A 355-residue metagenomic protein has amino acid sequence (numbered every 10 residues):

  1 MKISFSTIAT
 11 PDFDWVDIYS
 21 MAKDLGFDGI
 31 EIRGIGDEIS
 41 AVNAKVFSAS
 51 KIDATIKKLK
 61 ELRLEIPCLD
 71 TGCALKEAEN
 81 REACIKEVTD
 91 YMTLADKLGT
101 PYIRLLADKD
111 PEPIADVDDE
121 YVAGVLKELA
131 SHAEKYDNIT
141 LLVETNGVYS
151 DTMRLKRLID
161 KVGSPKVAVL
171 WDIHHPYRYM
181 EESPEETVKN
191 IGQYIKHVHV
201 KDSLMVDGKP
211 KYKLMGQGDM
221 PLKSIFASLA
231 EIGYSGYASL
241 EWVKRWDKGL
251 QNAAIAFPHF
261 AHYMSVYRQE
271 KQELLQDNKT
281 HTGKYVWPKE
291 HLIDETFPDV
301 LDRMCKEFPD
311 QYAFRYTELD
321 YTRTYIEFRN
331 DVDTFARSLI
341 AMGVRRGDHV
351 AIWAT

Functional and structural regions predicted by a protein language model:
M1-T7, D12-G29, K60, D96-G99 (+1 more regions): Histidine-acidic metal/acid-base catalytic patches
V16-D17, D53-A54, K58-C68, L75-V169 (+1 more regions): Active-site acidic/histidine proton-transfer and metal-coordination neighborhood in alpha/beta enzyme cores
I30-E31, P67-L69, I103, L141 (+2 more regions): Hydrophobic residues within beta-strands of alpha/beta enzymes
E31-I56, D108-I114: Glycine-rich, proline-tolerant flexible connector loops at the mouths of alpha/beta enzymes
K45-I52, A83-T89, D118-K127, K156 (+3 more regions): Charged helix-capping and loop-helix junction motifs
Q272-F297: Flexible, non-catalytic linker and terminal segments flanking ANL/adenylate-forming cores
L292-A313, N330: A short N-terminal helical cap/helix-turn-helix that marks the beginning of AMP-binding/adenylate-forming
D310-T355: Conserved AMP-binding/adenylate-forming core of the ANL superfamily
